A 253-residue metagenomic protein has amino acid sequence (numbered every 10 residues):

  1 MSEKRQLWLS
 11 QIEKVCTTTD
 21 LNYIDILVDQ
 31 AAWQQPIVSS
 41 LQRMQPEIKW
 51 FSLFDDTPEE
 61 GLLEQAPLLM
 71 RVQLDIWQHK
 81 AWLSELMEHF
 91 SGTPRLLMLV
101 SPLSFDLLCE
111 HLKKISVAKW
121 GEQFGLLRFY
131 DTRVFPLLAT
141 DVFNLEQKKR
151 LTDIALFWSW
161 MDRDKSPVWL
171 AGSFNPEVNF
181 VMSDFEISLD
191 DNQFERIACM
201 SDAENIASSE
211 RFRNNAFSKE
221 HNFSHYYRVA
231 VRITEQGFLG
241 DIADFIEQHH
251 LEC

Functional and structural regions predicted by a protein language model:
M1-R128, T132-C253: Terminal low-complexity "docking" segments
